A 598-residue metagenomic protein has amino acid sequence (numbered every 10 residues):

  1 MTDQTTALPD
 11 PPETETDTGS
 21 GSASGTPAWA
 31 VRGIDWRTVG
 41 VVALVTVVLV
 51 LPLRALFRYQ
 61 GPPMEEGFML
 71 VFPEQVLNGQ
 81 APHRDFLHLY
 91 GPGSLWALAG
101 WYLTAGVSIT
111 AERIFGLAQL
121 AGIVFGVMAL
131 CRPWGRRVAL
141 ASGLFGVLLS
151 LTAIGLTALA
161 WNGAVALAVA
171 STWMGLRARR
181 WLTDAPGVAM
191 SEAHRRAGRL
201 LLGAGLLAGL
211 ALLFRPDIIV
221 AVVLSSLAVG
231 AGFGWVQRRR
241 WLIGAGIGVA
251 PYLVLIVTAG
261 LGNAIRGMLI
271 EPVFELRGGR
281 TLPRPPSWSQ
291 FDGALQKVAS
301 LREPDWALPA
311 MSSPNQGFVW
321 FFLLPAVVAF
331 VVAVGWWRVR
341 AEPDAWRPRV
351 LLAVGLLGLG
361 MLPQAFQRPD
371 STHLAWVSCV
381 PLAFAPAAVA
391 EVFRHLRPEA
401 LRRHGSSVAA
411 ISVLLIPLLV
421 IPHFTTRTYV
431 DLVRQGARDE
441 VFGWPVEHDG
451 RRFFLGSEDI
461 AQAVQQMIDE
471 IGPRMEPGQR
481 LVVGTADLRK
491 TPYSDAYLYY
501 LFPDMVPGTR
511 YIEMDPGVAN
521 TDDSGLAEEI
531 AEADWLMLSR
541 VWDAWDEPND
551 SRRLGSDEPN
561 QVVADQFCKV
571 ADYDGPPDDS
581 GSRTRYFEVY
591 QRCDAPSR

Functional and structural regions predicted by a protein language model:
Y90, D217-V220, A410-A595: Extracytoplasmic
I114-R137, A170-W173, R177: Transmembrane-helix motifs of polytopic, lipid-linked glycan transferases
V127-L149, A166, T183-M190, R199: Transmembrane-helix signature of polytopic, membrane-embedded enzymes that assemble or transfer cell-envelope glycans
L151, S191-E192, R196-P216, V222-G230 (+2 more regions): Membrane-interface alpha helices of multi-pass inner-membrane proteins
I154-A164: Short acidic/glycine- and proline-prone juxtamembrane loop motifs at membrane-interface regions of multi-pass membrane
S171-G203, A310-P314, F318-F321, A329-W346 (+1 more regions): Membrane-interface transmembrane helices that cradle and orient dolichyl/undecaprenyl
V220, G360, F366-L401, G405-L414: Hydrophobic/aromatic-rich transmembrane helices and adjacent perimembrane loops
A221-V249, L253, R338-A341, V389-R402: Perimembrane helix-loop-helix junctions
